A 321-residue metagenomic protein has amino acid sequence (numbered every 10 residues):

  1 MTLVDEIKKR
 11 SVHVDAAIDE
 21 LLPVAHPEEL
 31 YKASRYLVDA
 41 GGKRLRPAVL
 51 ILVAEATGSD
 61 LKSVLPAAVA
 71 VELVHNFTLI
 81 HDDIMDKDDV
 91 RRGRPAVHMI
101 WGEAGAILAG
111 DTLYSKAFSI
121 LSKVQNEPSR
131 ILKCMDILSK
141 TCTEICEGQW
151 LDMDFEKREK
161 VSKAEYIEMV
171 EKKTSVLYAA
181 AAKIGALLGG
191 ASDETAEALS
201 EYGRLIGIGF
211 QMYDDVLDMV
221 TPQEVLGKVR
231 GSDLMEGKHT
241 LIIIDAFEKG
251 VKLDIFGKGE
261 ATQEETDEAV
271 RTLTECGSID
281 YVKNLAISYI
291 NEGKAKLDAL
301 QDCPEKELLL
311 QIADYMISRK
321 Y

Functional and structural regions predicted by a protein language model:
L3: Conserved glycine-bearing catalytic or ligand-binding loops at nucleotide- and phosphate-handling centers of large
E6, V12-I255, E292, D314: Mg2+-dependent prenyl diphosphate-binding active-site environment of isoprenoid biosynthetic enzymes
P23, V38-D39, D298-D302, S318: Alpha-solenoid HEAT/Armadillo repeat architecture
G250-L300: Mobile late-domain/C-terminal helix-loop "cap" segments that border catalytic sites or the cytosolic face
Y289, D302-Y321: Short, amphipathic C-terminal "tail helix"
